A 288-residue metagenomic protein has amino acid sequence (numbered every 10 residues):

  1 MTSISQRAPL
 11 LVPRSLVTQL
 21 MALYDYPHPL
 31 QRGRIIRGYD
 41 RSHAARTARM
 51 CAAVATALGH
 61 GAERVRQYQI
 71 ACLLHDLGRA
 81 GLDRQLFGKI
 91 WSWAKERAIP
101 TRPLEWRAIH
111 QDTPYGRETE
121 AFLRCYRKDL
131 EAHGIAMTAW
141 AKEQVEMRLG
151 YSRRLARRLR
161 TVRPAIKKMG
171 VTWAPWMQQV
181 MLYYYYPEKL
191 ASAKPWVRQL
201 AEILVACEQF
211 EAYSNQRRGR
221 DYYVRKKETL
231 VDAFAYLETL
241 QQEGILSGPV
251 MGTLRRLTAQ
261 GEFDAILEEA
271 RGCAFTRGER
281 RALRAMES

Functional and structural regions predicted by a protein language model:
I4-S288: Histidine- and acidic-residue-rich, metal-dependent catalytic cores
